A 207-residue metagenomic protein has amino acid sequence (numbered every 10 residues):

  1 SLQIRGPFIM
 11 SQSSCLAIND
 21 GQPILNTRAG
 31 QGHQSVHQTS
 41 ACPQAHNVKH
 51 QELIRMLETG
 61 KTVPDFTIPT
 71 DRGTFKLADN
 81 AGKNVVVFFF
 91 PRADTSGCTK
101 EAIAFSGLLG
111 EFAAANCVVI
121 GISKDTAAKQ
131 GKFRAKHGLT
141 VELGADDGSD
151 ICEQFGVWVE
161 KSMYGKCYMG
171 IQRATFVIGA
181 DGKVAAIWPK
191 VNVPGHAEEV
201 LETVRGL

Functional and structural regions predicted by a protein language model:
S1-S11: Extreme N-terminal basic, low-complexity initiation segments that serve as generic localization/processing leaders
F8-M10, H37, F90: Disulfide-bonded cysteine motifs in exported proteins
S11, D20, G32-Q34, A45-V48: Alpha-helix boundary/capping motif
Q12-S13, G21-T27: Short, strongly patterned local motifs
C15, C42, H50-L207: Chalcogenol-based redox active-site neighborhoods
A17, T27-A29, T39-A41, A45: Ala/Thr-enriched low-complexity intrinsically disordered regions
